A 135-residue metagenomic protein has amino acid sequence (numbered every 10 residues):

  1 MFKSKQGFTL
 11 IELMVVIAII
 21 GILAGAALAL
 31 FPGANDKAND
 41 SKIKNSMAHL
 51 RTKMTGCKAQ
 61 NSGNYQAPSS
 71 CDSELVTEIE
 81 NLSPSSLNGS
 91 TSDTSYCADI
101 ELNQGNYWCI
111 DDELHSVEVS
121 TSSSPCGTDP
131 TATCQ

Functional and structural regions predicted by a protein language model:
F2-F31: N-terminal single-pass transmembrane signal-anchor helix
K5, K42, S90-D93: A generic fold-level signal
G25-L28, D36, T52, G56-A59: Regular, well-ordered alpha-helical segments
L28-A48: Aliphatic-rich helix starts adjacent to a transmembrane/signal segment
T52-Q135: Periplasmic/extracellular, small/polar-rich flexible segments of pilin-like filament-forming proteins
